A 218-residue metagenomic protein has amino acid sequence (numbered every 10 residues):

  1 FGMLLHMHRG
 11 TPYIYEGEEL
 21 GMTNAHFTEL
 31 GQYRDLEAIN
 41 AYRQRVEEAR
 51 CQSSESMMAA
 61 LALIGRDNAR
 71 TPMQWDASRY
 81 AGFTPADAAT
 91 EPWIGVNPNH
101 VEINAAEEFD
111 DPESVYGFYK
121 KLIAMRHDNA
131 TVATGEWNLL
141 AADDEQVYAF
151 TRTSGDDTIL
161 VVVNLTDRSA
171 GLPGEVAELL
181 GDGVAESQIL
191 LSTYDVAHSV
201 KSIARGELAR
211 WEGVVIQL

Functional and structural regions predicted by a protein language model:
F1-I159, L165-G171, A177-L179: Loop/helix patches that line or flank the sugar-binding groove of alpha-linked glycan CAZymes
P98-V101, Y194-H198: Short helix/strand-capping connector loops at secondary-structure junctions
D110, L180-V184, K201-S202: Short, glycine- and charge-enriched coil/turn segments that flank and shape catalytic ligand pockets
S154-G155, Y194, L218: Short, flexible beta-strand-to-coil junctions
D157-T158, V196-V200: Short, surface-exposed beta-strand/loop "edge" segments at domain boundaries and coil↔beta transitions
S169-D195: Beta-strand-rich binding/interaction modules
S199-L218: C-terminal beta-strand-rich structural cap/linker in extracellular carbohydrate-active enzymes
